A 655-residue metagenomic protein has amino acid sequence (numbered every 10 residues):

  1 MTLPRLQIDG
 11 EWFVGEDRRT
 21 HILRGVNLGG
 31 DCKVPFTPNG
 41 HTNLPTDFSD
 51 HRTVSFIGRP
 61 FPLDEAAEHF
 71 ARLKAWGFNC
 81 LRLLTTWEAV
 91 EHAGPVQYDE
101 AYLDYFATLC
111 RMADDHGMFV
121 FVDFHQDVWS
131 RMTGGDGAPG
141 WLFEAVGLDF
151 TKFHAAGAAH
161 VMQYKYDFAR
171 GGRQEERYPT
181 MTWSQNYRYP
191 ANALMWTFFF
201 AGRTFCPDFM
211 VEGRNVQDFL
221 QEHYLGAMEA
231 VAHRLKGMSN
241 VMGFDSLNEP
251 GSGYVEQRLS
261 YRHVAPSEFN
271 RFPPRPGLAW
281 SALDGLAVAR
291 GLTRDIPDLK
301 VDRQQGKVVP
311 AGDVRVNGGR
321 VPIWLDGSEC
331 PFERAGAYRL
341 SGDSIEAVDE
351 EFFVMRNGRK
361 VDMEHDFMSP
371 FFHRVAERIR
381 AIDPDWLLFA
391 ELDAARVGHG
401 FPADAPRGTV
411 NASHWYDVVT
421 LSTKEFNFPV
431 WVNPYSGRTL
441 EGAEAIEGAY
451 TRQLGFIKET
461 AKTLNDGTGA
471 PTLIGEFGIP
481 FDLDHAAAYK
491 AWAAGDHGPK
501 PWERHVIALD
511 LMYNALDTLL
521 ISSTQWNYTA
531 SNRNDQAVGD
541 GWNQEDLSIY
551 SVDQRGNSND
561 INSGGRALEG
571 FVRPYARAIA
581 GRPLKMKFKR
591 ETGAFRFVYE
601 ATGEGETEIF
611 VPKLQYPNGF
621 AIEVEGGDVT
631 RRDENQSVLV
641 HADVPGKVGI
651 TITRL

Functional and structural regions predicted by a protein language model:
M1-C80, R111, D115, F119 (+4 more regions): N-terminal carbohydrate-binding accessory modules
I8, T108-R111, D115-F121, Q126-E444 (+3 more regions): Active-site region of glycoside hydrolase catalytic domains
R24-F61, A335-A337, D343-D349, S422 (+2 more regions): Glycan-binding loop/region signatures in secreted carbohydrate-active enzymes
R59-L73, L225-V231, Y450-K458, V506-L511: Short, acidic/polar
D64-T86, I457-G467, L511-A515, L519-S522: Catalytic domains of carbohydrate-active enzymes, especially glycoside hydrolases
W76-L103: Aromatic-lined carbohydrate-binding/catalytic grooves of carbohydrate-active enzymes
G400-T423, N427, V432-P434, A445-R452 (+4 more regions): Aromatic-rich peripheral "rim/lid" segments of glycoside hydrolase catalytic domains that contact and position glycan
S637-L655: Surface-exposed interaction regions enriched in Ser/Thr/Asp/Glu that occur as long low-complexity tracts or repetitive
